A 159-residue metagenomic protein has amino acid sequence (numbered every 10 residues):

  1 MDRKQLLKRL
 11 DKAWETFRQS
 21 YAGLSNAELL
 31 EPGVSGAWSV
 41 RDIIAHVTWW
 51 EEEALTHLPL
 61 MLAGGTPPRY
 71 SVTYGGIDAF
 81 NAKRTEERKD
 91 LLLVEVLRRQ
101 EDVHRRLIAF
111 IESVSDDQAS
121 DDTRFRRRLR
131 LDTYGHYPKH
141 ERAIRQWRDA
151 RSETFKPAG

Functional and structural regions predicted by a protein language model:
M1-E28, W49, E53-L60: Alpha-helical bundle segments that constitute or directly flank the non-heme di-iron/ferroxidase center
R3, E86-D90, D122, R126: A short, mixed-charge helix-start or loop-turn motif at secondary-structure junctions
L7-L10, L93-Q100, R126, R130-T133 (+1 more regions): Hydrophobic packing residues in well-ordered alpha-helices of helical domains and bundles
R9, G76-Q118: Acidic/histidine-rich alpha-helical segments that form the ligand environment of transition-metal centers
A13-T16, S20, W50, V103-R106 (+3 more regions): Amphipathic, well-ordered alpha-helical segments in soluble domains
F17-S20, L24-A27, F110, V114-D117 (+1 more regions): A short secondary-structure junction motif
L30-A79, V114-G159: Short, contiguous alpha-helical
